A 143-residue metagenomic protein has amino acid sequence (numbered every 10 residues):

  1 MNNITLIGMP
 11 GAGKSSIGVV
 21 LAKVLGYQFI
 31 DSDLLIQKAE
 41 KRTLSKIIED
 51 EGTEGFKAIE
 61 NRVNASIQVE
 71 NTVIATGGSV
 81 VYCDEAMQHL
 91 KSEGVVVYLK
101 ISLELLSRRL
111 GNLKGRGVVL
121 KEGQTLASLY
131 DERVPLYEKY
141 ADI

Functional and structural regions predicted by a protein language model:
L6: Hydrophobic anchor at the beta1->P-loop junction of P-loop NTPases
M9: P-loop (Walker A) phosphate-binding loop of NTP-binding proteins
S15: Walker A/P-loop
K23-L34, R42: Post-Walker A helix-loop "phosphate-sensing" segment adjacent to the P-loop in P-loop NTPases
L34-V80, D84-Q88, L136: ATP-dependent small-molecule kinase phosphotransfer cores that center on conserved nucleotide phosphate-binding segments
S92-P135: A glycine- and Lys/Arg-enriched "phosphate-lid" helix/loop adjacent to the NTP-binding pocket of small-molecule kinases
Y140-I143: Phosphate-binding beta-loop-alpha motif at adenosine-nucleotide cofactor sites
